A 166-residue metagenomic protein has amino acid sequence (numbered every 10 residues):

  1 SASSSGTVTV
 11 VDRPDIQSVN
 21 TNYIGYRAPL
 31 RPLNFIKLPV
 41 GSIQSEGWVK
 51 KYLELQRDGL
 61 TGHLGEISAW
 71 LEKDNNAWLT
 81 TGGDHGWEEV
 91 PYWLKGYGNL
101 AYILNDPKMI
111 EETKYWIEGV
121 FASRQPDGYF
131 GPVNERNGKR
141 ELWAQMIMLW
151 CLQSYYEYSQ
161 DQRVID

Functional and structural regions predicted by a protein language model:
S3-E89, P107-G131: Low-complexity, Ser/Thr/Pro/Gly-enriched N-terminal "stalk/linker" regions
I36-I43, G47-V49, Y92-P107, I147-D161: Well-ordered alpha-helical scaffold segments within catalytic/enzyme domains
Q44, E66, E88, Y92 (+4 more regions): Generic alpha-helical secondary structure signal
G82, G86, Y102-N105, N137-E141: Short secondary-structure transition/capping motifs
K95, N99-Y102, E111-K114, E118 (+3 more regions): A broad, structural surface signal
P126-D166: A conserved hydrophobic secondary-structure block that centers on an alpha-helix together with its immediately flanking
